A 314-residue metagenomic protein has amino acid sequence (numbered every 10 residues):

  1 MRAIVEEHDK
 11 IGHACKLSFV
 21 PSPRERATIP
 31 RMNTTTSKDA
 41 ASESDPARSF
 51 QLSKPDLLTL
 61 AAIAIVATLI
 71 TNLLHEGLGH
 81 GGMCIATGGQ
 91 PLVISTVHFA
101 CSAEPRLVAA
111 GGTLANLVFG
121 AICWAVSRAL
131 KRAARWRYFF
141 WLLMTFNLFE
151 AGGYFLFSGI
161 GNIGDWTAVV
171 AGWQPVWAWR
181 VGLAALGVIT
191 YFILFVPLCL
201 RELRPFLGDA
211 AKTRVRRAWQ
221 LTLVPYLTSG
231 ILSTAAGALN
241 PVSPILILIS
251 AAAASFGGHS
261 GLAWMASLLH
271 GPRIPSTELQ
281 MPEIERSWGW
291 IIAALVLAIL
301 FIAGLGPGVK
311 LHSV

Functional and structural regions predicted by a protein language model:
E7-I11: Alpha-helix boundary/capping motif
I29-V314: Hydrophobic transmembrane alpha-helices and their immediate loop junctions in multi-pass integral membrane proteins
